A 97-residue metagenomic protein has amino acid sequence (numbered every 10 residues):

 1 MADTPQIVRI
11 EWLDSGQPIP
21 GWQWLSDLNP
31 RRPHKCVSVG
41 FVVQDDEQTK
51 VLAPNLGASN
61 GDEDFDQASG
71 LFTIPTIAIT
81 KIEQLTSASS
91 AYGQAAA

Functional and structural regions predicted by a protein language model:
A2-A97: Conserved RNA-binding domains used in RNP assembly and mRNA/RNA metabolism
